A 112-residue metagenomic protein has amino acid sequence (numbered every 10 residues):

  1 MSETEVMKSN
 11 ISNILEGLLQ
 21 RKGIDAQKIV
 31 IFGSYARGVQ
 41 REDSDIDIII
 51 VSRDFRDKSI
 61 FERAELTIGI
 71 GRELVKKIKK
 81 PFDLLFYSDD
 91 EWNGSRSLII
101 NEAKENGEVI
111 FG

Functional and structural regions predicted by a protein language model:
M1-K28, R37-E42, S52-G112: Catalytic core of pol beta-like nucleotidyltransferases
F32-S34: Glycine-rich beta-strand-to-loop/alpha-helix junction loops that act as flexible
D47-I50: Short beta-strand->loop micro-motif that forms the acidic, two-metal-ion catalytic signature in nucleotide-processing
